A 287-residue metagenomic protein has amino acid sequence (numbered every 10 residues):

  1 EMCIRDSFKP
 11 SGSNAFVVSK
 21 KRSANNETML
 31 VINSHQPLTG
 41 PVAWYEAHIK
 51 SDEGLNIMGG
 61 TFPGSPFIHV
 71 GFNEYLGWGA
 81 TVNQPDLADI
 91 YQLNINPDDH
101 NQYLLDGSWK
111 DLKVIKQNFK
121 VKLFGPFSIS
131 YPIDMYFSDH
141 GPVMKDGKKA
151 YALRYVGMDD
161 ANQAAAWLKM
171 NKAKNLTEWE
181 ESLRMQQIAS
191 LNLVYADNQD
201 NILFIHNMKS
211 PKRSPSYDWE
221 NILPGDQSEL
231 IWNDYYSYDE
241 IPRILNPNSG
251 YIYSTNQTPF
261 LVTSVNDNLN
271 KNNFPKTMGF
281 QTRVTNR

Functional and structural regions predicted by a protein language model:
E1, R5-R287: Mature extracytoplasmic enzyme cores
